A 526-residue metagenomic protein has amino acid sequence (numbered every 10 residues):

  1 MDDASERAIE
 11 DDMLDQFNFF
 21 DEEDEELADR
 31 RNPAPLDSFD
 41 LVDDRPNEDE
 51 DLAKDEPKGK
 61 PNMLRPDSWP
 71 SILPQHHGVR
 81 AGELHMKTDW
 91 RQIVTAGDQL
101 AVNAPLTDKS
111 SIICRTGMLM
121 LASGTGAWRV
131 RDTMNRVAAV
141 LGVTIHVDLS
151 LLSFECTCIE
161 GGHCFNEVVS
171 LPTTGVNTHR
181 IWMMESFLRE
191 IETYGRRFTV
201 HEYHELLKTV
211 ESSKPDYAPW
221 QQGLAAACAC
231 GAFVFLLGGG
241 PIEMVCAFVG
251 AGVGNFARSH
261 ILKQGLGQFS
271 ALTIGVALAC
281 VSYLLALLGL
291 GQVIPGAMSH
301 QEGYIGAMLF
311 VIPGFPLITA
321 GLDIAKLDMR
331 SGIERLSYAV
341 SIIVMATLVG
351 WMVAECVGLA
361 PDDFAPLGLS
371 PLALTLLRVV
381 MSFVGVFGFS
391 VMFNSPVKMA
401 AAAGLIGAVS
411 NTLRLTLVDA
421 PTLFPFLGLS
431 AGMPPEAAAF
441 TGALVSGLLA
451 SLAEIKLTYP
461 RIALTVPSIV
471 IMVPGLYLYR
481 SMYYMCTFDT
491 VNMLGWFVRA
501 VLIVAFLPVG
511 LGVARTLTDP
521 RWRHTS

Functional and structural regions predicted by a protein language model:
M1-H201: Soluble N-terminal domains of membrane-associated systems
E6, E10, D15-F17, P33 (+7 more regions): C-terminal transmembrane helix-loop-helix hairpin of multi-pass membrane proteins
S170-A247: Hydrophobic alpha-helical hairpins/lids featuring a short glycine-rich hinge
H201-K214, A227-G239, R258-L266, V357-P371 (+3 more regions): Short juxtamembrane and helix-loop transition motifs at transmembrane-helix boundaries in membrane proteins
P215-A320, S390-F393, V397: Core alpha-helical transmembrane segments of integral membrane proteins
A232-L237, V253-I261, L278-L290, G321 (+6 more regions): Alpha-helical membrane-inserting segments
S270, I274, Q301-A307, I318 (+2 more regions): Core mid-bundle transmembrane helix pairs that form the ion/substrate translocation pathway in diverse multi-pass
L290-S299, G358-P371, Y484-G495: Membrane-interface helix termini and inter-helical loops of multi-pass transporters
